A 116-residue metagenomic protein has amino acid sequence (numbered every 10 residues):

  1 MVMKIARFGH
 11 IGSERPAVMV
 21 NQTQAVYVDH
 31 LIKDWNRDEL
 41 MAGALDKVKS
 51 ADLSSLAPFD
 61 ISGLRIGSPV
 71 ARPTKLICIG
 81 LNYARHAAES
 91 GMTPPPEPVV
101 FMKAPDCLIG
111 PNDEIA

Functional and structural regions predicted by a protein language model:
V2-P98: N-terminal non-catalytic cap/leader segment that marks the start of a structured domain
P94-P111: Structural signature of FAD isoalloxazine-binding scaffolds in flavoprotein oxidoreductases
E114-A116: Glycine-rich, charged/polar anion/phosphate-binding loops that engage phosphate groups from diverse ligands
